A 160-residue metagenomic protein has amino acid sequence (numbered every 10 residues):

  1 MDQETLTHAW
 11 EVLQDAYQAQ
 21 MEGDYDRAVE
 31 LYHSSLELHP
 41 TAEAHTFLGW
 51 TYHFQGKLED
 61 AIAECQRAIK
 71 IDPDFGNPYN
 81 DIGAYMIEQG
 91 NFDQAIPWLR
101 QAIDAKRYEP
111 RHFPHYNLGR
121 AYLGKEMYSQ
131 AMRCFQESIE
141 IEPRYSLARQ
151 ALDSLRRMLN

Functional and structural regions predicted by a protein language model:
M1-A9, G124, Y128-N160: Terminal, low-structured helical/coil segments at or just beyond the last alpha-helical repeat
M1-Q3, I103-R111: Flexible helix-coil transition and linker loops at the boundaries of alpha-helical arrays
T5-E43, F47, F54: Alpha-helical segment of the N-proximal tetratricopeptide repeat
L13-M21, T46-F54, N77-I87, F113-R120 (+1 more regions): Conserved alpha-helical positions within TPR/SEL1-like repeat arrays
M21-L31, F54-R67, Q89-D104, K125-C134 (+1 more regions): Structural signature of tandem alpha-helical TPR/SEL1-like repeats, specifically the intra-repeat loop/turn
L36, I69, I103-A105, I139 (+1 more regions): A conserved position within tetratricopeptide repeats
H39-P40, P73, R107-E109, P143: Short coil turns that delineate tetratricopeptide repeat
K106, H112-Y116, G124: Charged, surface-exposed interaction regions in soluble eukaryotic proteins
